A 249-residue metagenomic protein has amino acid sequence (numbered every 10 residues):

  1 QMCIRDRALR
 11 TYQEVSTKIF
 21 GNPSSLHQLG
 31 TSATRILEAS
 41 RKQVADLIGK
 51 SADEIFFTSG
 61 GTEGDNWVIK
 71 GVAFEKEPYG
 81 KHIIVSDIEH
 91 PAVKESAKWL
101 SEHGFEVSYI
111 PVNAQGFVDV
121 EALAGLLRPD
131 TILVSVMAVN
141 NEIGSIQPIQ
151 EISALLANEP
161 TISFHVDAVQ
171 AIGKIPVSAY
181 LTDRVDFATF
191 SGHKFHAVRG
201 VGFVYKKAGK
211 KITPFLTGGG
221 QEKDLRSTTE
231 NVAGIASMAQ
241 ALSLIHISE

Functional and structural regions predicted by a protein language model:
Q1-L244, S248: Pyridoxal 5′-phosphate
